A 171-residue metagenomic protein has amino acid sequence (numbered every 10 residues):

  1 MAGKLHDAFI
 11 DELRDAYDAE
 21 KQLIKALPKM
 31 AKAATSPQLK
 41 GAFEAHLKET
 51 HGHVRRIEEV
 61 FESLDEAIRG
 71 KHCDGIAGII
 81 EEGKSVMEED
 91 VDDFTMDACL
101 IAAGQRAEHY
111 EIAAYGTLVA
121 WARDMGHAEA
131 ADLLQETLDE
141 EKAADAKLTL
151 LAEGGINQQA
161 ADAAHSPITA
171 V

Functional and structural regions predicted by a protein language model:
M1-V171: Amphipathic alpha-helical hairpins
